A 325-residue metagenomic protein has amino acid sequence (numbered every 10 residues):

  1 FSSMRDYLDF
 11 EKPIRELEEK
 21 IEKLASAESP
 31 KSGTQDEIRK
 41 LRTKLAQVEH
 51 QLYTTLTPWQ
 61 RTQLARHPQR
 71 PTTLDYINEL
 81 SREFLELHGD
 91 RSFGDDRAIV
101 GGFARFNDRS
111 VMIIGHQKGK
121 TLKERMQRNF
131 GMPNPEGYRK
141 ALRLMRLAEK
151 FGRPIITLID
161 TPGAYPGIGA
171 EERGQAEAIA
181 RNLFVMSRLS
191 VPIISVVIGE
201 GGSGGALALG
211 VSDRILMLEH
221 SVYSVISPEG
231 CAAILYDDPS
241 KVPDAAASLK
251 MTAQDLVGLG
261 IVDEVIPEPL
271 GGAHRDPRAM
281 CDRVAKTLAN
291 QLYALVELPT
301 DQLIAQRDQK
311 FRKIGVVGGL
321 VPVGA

Functional and structural regions predicted by a protein language model:
F1-S110, R278-A325: Intrinsically disordered, low-complexity segments enriched in small/flexible residues
P13-R15, R61-Q69, D90-S92, P135 (+7 more regions): Short capping/connector residues at structural and topological boundaries
L17, T57, I113, D160 (+3 more regions): Residue-level signature of catalytic and energy-coupling elements of molecular machines, predominantly ATP/GTP-dependent
T34-E37, G137-Y138, C231: Short, motif-level signal for alpha-helix interfacial/capping segments enriched in acidic residues and aromatics/proline
L52, T62-A65, M126-F130, G271-H274: Short hinge/gating elements
P71-L74, T121-K123, Y165-G167: Short active-site-adjacent helix-start/loop capping segments
E83, F93-D95, G101, F106-L158 (+1 more regions): Glycine-rich beta-alpha loop segments
I159-A289, Y293, E297: Conserved catalytic cores of soluble enzyme domains, especially glycine-rich substrate-binding beta-alpha loops
